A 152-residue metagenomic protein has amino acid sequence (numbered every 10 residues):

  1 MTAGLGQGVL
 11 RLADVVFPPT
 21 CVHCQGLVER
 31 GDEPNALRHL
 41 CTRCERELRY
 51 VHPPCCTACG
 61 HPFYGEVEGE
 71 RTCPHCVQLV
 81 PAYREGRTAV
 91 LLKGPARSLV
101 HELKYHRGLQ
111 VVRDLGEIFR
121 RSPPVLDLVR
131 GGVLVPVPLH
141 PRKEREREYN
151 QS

Functional and structural regions predicted by a protein language model:
M1-Q151: Glycine-rich phosphate/pyrophosphate-handling loop used in enzymes and phosphotransfer proteins
